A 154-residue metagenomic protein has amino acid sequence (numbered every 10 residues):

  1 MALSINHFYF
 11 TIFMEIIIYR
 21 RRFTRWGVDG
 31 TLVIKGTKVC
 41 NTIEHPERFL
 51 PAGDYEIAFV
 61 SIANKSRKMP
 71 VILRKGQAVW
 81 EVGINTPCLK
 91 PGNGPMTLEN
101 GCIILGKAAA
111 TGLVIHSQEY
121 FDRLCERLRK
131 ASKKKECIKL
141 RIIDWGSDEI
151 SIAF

Functional and structural regions predicted by a protein language model:
F8-K139, I143-I150, F154: Cell wall/extracellular polymer interaction/catalysis modules
